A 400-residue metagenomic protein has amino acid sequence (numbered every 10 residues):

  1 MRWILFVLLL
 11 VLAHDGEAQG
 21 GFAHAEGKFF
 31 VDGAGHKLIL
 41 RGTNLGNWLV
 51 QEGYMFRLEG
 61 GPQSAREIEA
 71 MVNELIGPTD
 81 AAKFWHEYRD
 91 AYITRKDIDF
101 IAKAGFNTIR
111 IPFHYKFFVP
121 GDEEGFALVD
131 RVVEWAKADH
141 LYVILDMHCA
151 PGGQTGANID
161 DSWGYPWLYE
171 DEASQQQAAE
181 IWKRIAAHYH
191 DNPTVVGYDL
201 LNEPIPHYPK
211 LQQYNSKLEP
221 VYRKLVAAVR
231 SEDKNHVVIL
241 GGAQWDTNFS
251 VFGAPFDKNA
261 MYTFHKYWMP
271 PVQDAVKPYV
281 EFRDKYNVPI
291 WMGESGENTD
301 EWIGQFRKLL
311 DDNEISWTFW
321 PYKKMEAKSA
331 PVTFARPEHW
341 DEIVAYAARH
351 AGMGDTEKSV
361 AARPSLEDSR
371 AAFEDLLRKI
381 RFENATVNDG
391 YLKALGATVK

Functional and structural regions predicted by a protein language model:
W3, A65-E69, A81, S369-F373 (+1 more regions): Short amphipathic alpha-helical segments that mediate assembly, nucleic-acid/protein binding, or membrane association
W3-L12: Sec-dependent N-terminal signal peptides
H14-A18: Sec/Tat signal peptide C-region and signal peptidase I cleavage site
F22-A23, Q176-M325, S329-A345: Extracellular glycoside hydrolase catalytic/binding regions
A25-L40, L45-V237, G242-S250: Active-site mouth of glycoside hydrolases
W302-K400: Aromatic-rich peripheral "rim/lid" segments of glycoside hydrolase catalytic domains that contact and position glycan
